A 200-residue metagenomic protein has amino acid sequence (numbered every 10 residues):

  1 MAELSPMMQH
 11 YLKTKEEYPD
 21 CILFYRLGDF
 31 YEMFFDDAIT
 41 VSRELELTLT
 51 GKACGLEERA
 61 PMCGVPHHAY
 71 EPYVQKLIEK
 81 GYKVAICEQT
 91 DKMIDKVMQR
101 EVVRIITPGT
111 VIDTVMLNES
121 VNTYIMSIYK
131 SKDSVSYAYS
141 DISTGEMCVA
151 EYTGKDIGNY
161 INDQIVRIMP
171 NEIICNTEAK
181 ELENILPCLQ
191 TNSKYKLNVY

Functional and structural regions predicted by a protein language model:
M1-Y200: Basic, polar low-complexity surface loops/patches
